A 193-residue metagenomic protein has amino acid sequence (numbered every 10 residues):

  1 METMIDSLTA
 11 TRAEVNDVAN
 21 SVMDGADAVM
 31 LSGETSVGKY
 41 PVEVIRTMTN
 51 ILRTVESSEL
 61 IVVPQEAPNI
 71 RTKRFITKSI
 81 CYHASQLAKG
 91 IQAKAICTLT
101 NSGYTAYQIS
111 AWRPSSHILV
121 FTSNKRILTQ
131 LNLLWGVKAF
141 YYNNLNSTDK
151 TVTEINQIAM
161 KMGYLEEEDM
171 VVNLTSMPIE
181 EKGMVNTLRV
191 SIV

Functional and structural regions predicted by a protein language model:
M1-A13, I70, R74: Active-site mouth loops of central-metabolism enzymes
V18-P41: Glycine-rich phosphate-binding active-site loops on the catalytic face of alpha/beta enzymes
S21, I109, V171: Conserved, mostly hydrophobic/aromatic
S32-G33, G38, S57-A67, K94 (+1 more regions): Flexible, glycine/charged-enriched surface loops at secondary-structure junctions
T35-S57, T187-V190: C-terminal helical cap(s) of enzyme catalytic domains, especially alpha/beta-barrels
M48-S85: Long, charged amphipathic helices and adjacent flexible linkers at domain junctions
T105-Y107, R113-T151: Nucleotide-binding motor/catalytic cores of P-loop/tubulin-like NTPases across gene-expression machines
M160-L174, P178, V185-V190: C-terminal binding/interaction regions
